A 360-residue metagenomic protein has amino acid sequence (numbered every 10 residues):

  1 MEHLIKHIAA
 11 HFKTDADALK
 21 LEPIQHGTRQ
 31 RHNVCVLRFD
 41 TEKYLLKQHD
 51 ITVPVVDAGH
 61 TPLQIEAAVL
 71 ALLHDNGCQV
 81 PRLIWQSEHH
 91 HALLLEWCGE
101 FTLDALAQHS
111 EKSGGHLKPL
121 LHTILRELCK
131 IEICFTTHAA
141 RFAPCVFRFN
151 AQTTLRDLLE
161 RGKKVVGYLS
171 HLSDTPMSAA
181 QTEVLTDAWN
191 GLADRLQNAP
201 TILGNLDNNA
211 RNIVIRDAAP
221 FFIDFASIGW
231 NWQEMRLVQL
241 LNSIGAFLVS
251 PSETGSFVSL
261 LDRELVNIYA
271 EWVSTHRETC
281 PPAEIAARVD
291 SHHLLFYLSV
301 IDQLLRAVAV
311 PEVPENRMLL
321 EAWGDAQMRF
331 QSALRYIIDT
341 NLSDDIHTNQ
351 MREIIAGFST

Functional and structural regions predicted by a protein language model:
M1-H89, L196-Q197, R216-P220, H347-T360: Conserved NTP-binding catalytic cores of kinases and kinase-like/nucleotidyltransferase enzymes across multiple kinase
R38-F147: ATP-binding pocket architecture of kinase catalytic cores
D50-T52, L95-S113, Y168-H171, L298-N316: A glycine-centered beta->alpha junction motif in the catalytic cores of kinase/phosphotransferase enzymes
G114-S178, A199-T201, W230, E321: A cross-family kinase active-site recognition segment
L203-N205, A210: Catalytic-loop of the protein kinase fold
R211-S243: Catalytic activation segment of kinase domains across protein kinase-like and atypical kinase folds
E234-E278, L294-P314: Active-site activation/catalytic loop segments of kinase-like enzymes and analogous catalytic loops in related
C280-A283, L294-T360: ATP/Mg2+ or Mg2+-diphosphate-binding catalytic cores that bind nucleotide phosphates or diphosphates via glycine-rich
